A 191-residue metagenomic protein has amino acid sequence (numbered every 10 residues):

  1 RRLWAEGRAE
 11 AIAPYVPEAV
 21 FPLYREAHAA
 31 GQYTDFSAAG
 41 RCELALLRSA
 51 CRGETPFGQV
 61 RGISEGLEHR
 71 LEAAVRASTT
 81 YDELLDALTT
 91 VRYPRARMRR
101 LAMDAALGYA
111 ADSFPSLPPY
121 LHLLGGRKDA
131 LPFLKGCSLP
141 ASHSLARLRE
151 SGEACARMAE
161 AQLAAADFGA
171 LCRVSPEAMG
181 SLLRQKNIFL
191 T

Functional and structural regions predicted by a protein language model:
R1-T191: Active-site cores that bind ATP or allylic diphosphates and position pyrophosphate for catalysis
